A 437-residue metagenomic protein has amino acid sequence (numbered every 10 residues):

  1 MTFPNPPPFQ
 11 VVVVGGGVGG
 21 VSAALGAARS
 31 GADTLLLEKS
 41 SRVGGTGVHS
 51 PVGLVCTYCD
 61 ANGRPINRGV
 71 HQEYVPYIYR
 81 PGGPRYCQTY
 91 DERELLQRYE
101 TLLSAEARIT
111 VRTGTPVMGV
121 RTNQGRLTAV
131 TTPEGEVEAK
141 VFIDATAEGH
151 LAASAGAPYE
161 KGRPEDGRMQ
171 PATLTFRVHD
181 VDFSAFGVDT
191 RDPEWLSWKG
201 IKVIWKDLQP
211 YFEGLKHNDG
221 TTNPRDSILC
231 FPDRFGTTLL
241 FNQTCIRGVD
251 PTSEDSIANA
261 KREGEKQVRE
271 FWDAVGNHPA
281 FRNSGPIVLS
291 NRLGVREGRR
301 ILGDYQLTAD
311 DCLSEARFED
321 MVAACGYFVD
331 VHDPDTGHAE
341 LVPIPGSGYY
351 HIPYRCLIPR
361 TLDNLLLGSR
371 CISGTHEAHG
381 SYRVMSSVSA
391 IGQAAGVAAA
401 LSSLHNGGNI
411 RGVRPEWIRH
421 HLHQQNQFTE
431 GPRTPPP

Functional and structural regions predicted by a protein language model:
N5-G17: Beta1/beta-strand and adjacent pyrophosphate-binding region of the FAD-binding site in flavoprotein oxidoreductases
P8, G26, A32-D33, E38-G119 (+3 more regions): Conserved N-terminal/central alpha/beta ligand/cofactor-binding core
V14-G17, L37-S40, P51, A145-T146 (+2 more regions): Active-site-proximal beta-strand/loop segments in catalytic clefts of secreted hydrolases
G20: N-terminal Rossmann-fold NAD(P) dinucleotide-binding loop
T46, G135, A139-V141, T146-P437: Flavin (FAD/FMN)-binding glycine-rich loop and adjacent Rossmann-like elements that form
E106-A107, Q124, H278: Acidic-histidine catalytic/liganding microenvironments
R121-E136: Conserved beta-strand-loop-beta-strand element in the redox core of flavoprotein oxidoreductases
